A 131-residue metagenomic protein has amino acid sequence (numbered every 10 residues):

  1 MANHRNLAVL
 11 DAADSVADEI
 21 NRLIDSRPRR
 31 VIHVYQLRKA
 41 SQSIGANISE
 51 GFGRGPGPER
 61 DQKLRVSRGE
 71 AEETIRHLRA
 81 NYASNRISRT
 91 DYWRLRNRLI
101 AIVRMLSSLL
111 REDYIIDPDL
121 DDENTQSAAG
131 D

Functional and structural regions predicted by a protein language model:
M1-D131: Amphipathic alpha-helical assembly/interaction segments
